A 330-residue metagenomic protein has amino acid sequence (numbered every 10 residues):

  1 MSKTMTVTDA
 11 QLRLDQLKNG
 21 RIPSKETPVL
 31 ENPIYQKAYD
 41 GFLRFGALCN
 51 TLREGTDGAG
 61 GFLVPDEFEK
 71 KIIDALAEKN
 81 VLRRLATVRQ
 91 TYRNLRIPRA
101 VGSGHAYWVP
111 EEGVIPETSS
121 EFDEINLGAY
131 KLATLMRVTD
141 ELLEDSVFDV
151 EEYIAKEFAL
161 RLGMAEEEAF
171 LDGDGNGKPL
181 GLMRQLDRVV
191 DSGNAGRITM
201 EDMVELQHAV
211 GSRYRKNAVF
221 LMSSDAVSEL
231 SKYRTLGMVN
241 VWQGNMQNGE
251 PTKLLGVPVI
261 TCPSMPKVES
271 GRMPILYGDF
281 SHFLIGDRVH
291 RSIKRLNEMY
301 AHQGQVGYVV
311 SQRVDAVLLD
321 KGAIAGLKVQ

Functional and structural regions predicted by a protein language model:
M1-I125: Assembly-associated, polar helix/coil segments characteristic of icosahedral protein shells
R21, A75, K79-R83, V88 (+10 more regions): Short secondary-structure junctions and interdomain/linker hinges
E67, Q90-R96, D174-Q312, A323 (+1 more regions): Extended oligomerization regions of viral-like shell subunits
N80, H105-V109, T118, D145-V147 (+4 more regions): Short helix/loop capping segments that flank catalytic or ligand/cofactor-binding pockets
R99-E117, E152-A159, G237, P258-I260: Short charge-dense sequence patches
R99-V101, V138-D140, Q312: Short, structured patches in soluble enzyme cores that scaffold and shape functional sites
V114-S212, A325-Q330: Alpha-helical scaffold segments that mediate packing/assembly in large oligomeric complexes
